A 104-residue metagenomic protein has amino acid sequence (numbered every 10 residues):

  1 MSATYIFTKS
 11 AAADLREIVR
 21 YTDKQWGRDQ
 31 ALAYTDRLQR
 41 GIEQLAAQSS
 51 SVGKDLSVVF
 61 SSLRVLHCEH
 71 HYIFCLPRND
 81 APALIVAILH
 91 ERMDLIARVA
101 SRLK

Functional and structural regions predicted by a protein language model:
M1-R37: Arg/Lys-rich, positively charged N-terminal/basic patches that mediate binding to nucleic acids
K9-S10, Q39, S61-R64, I85: Localized chelating/binding microdomains that coordinate divalent metal ions or stabilize phosphate-bearing
R20, R40-E43, A87: Generic alpha-helical structural context detector
A31, S57, E91: Short, electropositive, low-hydrophobicity segments enriched in small/polar residues
A46-A47: Short proline/glycine- and basic residue-enriched helix-capping loop/turn segments at helix->loop/beta transitions
S50-A81: Basic/aromatic recognition patch in beta-strand/loop cores that engages polyanionic ligands
L76-K104: Enriched for short, Lys/Arg-rich terminal
